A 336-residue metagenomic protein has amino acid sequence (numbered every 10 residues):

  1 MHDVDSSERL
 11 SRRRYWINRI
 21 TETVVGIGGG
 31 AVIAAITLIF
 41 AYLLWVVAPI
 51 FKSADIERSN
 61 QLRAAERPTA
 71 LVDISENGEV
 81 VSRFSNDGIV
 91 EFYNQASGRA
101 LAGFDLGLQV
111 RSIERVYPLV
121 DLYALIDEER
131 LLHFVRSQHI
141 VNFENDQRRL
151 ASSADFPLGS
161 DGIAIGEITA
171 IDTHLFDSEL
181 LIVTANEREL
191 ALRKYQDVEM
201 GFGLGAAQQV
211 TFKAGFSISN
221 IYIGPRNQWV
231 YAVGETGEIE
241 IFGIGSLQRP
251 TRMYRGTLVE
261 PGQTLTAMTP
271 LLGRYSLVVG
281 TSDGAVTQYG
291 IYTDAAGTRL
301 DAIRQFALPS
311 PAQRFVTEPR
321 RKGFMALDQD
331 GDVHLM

Functional and structural regions predicted by a protein language model:
M1-I27, S53-S75, A151-A154, L158-S160 (+4 more regions): Transmembrane alpha-helical segments of polytopic membrane transport and secretion proteins
V24-V32, L38, W45, N60-G88 (+1 more regions): Beta-strand-rich domains and repeat architectures in extracellular enzymes and scaffolds, especially beta-propellers
I33, V81-S85, Y123-I126, L181-A185 (+3 more regions): Conserved beta-strand element within WD40/beta-propeller blades
P49, V135-R148, K194-F202, G243-P250 (+1 more regions): Short loop/turn segments immediately following beta-strands, especially the blade-tip and inter-blade linker loops
R58-A64, R99-D105, A154-I163, G205-K213 (+2 more regions): A short beta-strand motif characteristic of beta-propeller blades
E66-I74, L108-V120, P157-H174, K213-R226 (+2 more regions): Repeated scaffold domains used in trafficking and secretory/extracellular systems, primarily beta-propellers
N77-E79, L119-D121, S178-L180, R226-Q228 (+2 more regions): Short coil/turn segments that connect the beta-strands within blades of beta-propeller domains
D87-F92, E129-R136, E187-Q196, T236-G243 (+2 more regions): Structural motif
